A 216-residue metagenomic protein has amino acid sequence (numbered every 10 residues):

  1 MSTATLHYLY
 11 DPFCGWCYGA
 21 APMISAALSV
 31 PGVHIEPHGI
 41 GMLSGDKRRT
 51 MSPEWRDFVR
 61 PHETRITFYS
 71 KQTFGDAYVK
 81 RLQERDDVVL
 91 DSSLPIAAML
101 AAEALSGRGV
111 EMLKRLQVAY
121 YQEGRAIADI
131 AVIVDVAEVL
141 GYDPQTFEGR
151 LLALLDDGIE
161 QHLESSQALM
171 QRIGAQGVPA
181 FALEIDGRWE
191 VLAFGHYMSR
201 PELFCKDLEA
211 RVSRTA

Functional and structural regions predicted by a protein language model:
M1, S52, T73-G75, P144 (+1 more regions): General structural signal for secondary-structure boundaries
M1-H7: Extreme N-terminal starter segment of soluble prokaryotic enzymes
T3, P95, G177-V178: A structure-centric signal for secondary-structure junctions around beta-strands
Y10: Conserved S-adenosyl-L-methionine
F13, A21-L28, V33, Q117-A216: C-terminal cap of thioredoxin/glutaredoxin-like
Y18-Y121: Structural alpha/beta surface segment adjacent to cysteine/selenocysteine redox centers across thiol/disulfide enzymes
